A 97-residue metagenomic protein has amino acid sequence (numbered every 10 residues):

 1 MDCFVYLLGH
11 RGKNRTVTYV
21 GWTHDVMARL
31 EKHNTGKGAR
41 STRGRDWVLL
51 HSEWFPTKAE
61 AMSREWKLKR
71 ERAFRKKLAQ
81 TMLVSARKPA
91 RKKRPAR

Functional and structural regions predicted by a protein language model:
M1-V48, S52, A59-A73, Q80-R97: GIY-YIG nuclease catalytic motif and its immediate N-terminal context
